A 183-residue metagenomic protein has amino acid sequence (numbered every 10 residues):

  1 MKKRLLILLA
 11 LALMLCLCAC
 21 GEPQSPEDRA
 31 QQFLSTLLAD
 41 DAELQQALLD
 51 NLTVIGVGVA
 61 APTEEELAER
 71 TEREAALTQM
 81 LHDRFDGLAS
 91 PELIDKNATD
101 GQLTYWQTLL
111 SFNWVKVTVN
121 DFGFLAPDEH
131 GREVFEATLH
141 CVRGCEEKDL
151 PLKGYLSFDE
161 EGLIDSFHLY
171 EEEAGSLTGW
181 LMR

Functional and structural regions predicted by a protein language model:
M1-R4: Positively charged n-region of N-terminal signal peptides that target proteins for export
L6-A12: Sec-dependent N-terminal signal peptides
C16-A19: C-terminal motif of bacterial Sec signal peptides marking the signal peptidase cleavage site
P23-T108: Core segments of small alpha/beta cavity-forming domains
Y105-C145: Surface-exposed, charged secondary-structure patches
N120-L125, P151-E160: Hydrophobic/aromatic beta-strand elements that line small-molecule binding cavities or substrate pockets in beta-rich
H130-R132, E146-D149, F158-D165: Coil-to-beta-strand transition motifs
L163-R183: Low-complexity, intrinsically disordered terminal/linker segments enriched in charged and Gly/Pro repeats
